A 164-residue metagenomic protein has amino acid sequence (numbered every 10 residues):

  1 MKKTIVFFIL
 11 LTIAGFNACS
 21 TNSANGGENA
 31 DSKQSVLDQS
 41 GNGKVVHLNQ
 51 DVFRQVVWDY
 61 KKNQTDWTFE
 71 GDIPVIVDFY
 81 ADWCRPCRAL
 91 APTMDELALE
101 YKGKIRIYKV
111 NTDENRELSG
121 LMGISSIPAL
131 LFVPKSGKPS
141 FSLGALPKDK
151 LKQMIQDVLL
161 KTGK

Functional and structural regions predicted by a protein language model:
M1-D51, G163-K164: N-terminal targeting signals for export/organelle localization
L48-I73: A short beta-strand-turn-helix
D72-V75, F79-W83, S126: Short pre-active-site segment immediately N-terminal to redox-active cysteine/selenocysteine motifs in thiol-based
I76-V77, I107, L130: Hydrophobic beta-strand anchors of alpha/beta hydrolase catalytic cores
D82-A89, A129: C-type cytochrome heme c attachment motif
P86-Y101: Typically the conserved alpha-helix immediately C-terminal to a functionally engaged Cys/Sec in thioredoxin-like
N111-D113: Conserved acidic residues
S126, L131-K164: Non-catalytic, surface beta->alpha helical segment in thiol-disulfide oxidoreductase systems
